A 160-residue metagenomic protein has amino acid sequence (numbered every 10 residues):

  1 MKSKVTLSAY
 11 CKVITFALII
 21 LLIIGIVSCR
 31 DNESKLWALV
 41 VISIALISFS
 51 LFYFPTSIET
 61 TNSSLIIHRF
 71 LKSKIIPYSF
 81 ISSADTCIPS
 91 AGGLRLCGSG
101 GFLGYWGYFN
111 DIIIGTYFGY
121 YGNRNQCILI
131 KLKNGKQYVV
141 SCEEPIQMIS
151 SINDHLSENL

Functional and structural regions predicted by a protein language model:
M1-N32, L132-Q137: N-terminal membrane-targeting/pre-transmembrane regions
M1-Y10, K74-G93, Q147-L160: A signal for specific C-terminal beta-sheet/loop modules enriched in small/flexible residues with GP/PG/PP motifs
S3, I112-L160: A membrane-cytosol interface segment of integral membrane proteins
S8, T61, H68, S79 (+2 more regions): A structural detector for beta-sheet-dominated domains
L21-S28, V41-A45, I88-G100: Charged, low-complexity, helix/coiled-coil-prone segments
N32-V40: Short, aromatic-rich membrane-interface segments at the entry and exit of alpha-helical transmembrane domains
I44-D85: Conserved beta-hairpin
H68-N134: Non-transmembrane, membrane-adjacent beta-strand/coil modules in membrane-associated proteins and peripheral
